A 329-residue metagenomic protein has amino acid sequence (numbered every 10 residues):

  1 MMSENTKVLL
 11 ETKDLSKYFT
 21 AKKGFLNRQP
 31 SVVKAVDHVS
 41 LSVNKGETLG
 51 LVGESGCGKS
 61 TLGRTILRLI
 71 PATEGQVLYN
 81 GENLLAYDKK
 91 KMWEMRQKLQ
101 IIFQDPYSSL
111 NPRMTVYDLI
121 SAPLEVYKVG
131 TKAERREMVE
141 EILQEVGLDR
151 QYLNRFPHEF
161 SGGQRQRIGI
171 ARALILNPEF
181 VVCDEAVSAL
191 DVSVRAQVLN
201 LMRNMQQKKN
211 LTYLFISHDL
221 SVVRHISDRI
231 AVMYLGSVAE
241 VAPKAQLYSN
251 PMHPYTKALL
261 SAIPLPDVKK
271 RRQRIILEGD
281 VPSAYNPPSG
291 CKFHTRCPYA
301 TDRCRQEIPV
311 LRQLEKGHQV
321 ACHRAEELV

Functional and structural regions predicted by a protein language model:
N5-V8, A21-N27, V32, P243-V329: Short catalytic/signature loops enriched in Gly
L67: Helix-to-loop junction immediately C-terminal to a conserved catalytic motif
G75-N83: Conserved ABC transporter NBD signature motif
N83, A133-Q151, K257-S261: Conserved ABC ATPase "signature" region
F156-F160, Q164: Conserved ABC ATPase signature
I175-E179: A short, proline-enriched helix->beta-strand linker immediately N-terminal to the Walker B motif in ABC-type P-loop
V182, A186-L190, V194-R272: P-loop NTP-binding/switch modules centered on Walker-like glycine-rich loops
